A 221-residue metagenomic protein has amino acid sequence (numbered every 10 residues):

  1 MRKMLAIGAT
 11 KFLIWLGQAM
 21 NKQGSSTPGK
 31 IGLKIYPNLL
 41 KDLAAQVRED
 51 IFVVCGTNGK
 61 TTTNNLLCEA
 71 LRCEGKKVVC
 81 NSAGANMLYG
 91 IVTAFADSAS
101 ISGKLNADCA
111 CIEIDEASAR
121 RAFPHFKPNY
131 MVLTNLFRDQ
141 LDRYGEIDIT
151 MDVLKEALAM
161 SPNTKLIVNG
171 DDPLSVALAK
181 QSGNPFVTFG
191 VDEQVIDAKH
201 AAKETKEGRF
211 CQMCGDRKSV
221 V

Functional and structural regions predicted by a protein language model:
R2-G190, A201-F210: Phosphate-binding loop of NTP-binding sites
G215: Cys/His-coordinated zinc-binding microdomains
V220: Conserved small/polar residues in nucleotide/adenosyl-binding loops
